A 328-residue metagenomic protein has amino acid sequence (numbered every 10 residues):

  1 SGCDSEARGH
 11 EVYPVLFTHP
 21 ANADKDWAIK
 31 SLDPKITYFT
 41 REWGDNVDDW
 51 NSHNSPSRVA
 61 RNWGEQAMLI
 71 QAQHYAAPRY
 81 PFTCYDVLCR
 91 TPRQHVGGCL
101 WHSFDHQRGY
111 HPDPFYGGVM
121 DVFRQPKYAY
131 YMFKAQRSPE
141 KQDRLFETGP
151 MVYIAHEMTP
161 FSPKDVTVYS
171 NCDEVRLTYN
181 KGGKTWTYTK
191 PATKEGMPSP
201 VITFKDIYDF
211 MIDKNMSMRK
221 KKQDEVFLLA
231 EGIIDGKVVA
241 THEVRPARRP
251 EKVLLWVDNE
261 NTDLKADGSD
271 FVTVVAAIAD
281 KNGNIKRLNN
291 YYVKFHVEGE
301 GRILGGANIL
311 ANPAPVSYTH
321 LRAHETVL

Functional and structural regions predicted by a protein language model:
S1-A129, F146-A155: Substrate-binding/catalytic cleft of secreted carbohydrate-active enzymes, primarily glycoside hydrolases
Q107, P112-H156, P160, T167-E251 (+1 more regions): Catalytic cores of secreted or luminal carbohydrate-active enzymes
M158-S162, T262-V272: Short, solvent-exposed loop/linker segments at the N-terminal edge of repeated beta-sheet extracellular domains
V168-S170, D270-K286: Beta-strand-rich structural segments
V175-K181, Y292-I303: Change to "...patches in solvent-exposed regions of secreted, membrane-anchored, or virion-exposed structural
W186-K205, W256, G299-Y318: Low-complexity "stalk/linker" and mucin-like segments enriched in Ser/Thr/Pro/Ala/Gly
A247-K265: Low-complexity, acidic Ser/Thr/Pro/Gly-rich terminal tails and inter-domain linkers that flank the onset of structured
H320-L328: Single conserved hydrophobic/aromatic residue that forms the stacking wall/gate of nucleotide- or nucleobase-binding
